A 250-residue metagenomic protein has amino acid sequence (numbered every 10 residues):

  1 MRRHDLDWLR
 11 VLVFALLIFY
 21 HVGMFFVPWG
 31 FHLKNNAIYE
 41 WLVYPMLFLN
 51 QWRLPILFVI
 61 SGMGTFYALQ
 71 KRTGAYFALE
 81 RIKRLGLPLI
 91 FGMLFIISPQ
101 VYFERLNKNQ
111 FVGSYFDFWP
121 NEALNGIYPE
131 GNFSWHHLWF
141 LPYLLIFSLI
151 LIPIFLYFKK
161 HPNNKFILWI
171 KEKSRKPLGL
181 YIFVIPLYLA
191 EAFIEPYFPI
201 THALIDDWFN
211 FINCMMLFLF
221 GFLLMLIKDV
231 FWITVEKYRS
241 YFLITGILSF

Functional and structural regions predicted by a protein language model:
M1-F250: Alpha-helical transmembrane segments and their immediate juxtamembrane cytosolic regions
